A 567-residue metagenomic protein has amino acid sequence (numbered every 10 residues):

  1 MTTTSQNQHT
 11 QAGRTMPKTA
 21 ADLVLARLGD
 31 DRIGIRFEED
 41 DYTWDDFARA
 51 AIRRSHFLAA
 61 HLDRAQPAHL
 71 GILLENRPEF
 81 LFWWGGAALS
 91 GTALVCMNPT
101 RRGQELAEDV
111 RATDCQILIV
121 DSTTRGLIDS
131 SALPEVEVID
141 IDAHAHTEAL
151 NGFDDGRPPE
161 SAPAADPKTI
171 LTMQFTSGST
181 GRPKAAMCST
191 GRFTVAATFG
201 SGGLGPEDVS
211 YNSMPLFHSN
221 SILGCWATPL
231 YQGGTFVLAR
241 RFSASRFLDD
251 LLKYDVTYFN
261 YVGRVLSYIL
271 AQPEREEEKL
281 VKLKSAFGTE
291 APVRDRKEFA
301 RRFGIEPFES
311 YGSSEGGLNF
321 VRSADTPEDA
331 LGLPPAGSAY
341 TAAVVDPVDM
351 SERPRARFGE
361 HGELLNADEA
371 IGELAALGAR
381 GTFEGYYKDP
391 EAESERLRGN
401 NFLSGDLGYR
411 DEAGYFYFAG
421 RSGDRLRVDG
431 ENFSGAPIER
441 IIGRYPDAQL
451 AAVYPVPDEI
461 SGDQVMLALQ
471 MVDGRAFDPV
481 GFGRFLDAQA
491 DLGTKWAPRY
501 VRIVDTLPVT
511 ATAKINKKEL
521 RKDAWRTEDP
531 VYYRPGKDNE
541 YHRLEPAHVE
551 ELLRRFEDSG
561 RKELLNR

Functional and structural regions predicted by a protein language model:
E39, L426, A452-P457, M466-Q470 (+1 more regions): Conserved C-terminal "lid"/linker of ANL adenylate-forming enzymes
D40, F57-Q104, P215, N432 (+1 more regions): Conserved AMP-binding/adenylate-forming
T43-D45, L171-V195: Conserved AMP-binding A3 loop
G91, T194-V209, F217-T257, Q272: Conserved AMP-binding/adenylation subdomain of ANL enzymes
L118, G378, T382-E395, G399-N400 (+3 more regions): AMP-binding/adenylate-forming catalytic core of the ANL superfamily
D155-F175, R182, G202-V209: Conserved pre-ATP/AMP-binding loop-to-beta segment of ANL
K253-Y261, L270-D349: Gly/Ser/Thr-rich phosphate-binding loop
V348-E395, F433, E528: Conserved ATP/PPi-binding loop(s) of AMP-dependent carboxylate-activating enzymes
